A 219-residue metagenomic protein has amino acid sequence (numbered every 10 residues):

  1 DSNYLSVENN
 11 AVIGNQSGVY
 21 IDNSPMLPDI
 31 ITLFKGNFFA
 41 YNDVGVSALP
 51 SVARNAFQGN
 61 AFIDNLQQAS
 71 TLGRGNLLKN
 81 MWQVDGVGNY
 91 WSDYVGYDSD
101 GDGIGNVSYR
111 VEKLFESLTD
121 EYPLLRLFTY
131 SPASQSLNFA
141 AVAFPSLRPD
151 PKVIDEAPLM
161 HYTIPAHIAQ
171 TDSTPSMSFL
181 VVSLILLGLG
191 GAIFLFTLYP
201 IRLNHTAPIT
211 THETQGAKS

Functional and structural regions predicted by a protein language model:
D1, Q16-D22, D43-L49, L66-L72 (+1 more regions): Short glycine/acidic-rich loop motifs that flank beta-strands on beta-rich extracellular proteins
D1-E8, N23-K35, S51-Q58, G75-G88: Surface-exposed loop/turn motifs in large extracellular/passenger domains
D98-E116: Acidic, glycine-anchored loop motifs typical of Ca2+
I104-R110, Q135-T171: Juxtamembrane amphipathic/hinge helix adjacent to a transmembrane helix
P165-L189: Juxtamembrane/start-of-transmembrane alpha-helix segments at the extracytoplasmic/lumenal side of membrane anchors
L189-R202: Alpha-helical transmembrane segments
I201-S219: Cytoplasmic C-terminal tails of single-pass
